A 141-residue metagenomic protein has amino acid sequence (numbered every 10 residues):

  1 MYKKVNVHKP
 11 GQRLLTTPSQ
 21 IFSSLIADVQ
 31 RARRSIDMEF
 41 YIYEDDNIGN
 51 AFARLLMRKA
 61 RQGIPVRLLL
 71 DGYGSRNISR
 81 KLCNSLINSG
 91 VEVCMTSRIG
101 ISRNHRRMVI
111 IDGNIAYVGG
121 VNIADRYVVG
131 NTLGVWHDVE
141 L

Functional and structural regions predicted by a protein language model:
K3-S35, E39-L141: HKD-type phospholipase D/PLD-like phosphodiesterase module
